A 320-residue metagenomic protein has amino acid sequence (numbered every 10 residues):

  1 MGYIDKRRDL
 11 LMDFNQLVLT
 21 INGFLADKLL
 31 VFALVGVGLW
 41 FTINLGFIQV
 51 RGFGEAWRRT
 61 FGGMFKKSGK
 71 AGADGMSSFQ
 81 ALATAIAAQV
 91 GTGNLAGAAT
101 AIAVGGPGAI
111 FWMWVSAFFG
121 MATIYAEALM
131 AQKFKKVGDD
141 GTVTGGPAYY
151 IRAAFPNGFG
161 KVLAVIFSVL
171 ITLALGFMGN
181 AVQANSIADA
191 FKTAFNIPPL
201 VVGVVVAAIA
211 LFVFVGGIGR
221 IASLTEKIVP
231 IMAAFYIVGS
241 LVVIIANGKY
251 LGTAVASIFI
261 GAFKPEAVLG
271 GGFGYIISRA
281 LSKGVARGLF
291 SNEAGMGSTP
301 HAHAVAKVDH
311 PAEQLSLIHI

Functional and structural regions predicted by a protein language model:
M1-L11: Short, Lys/Arg-enriched N-terminal segments with co-localized hydrophobic residues within the first ~10-30 amino acids
L11-T92, A103-A109, G120: N-terminal alpha-helical transmembrane segments of multi-pass membrane transport and channel/translocase proteins
L29-V37, S77-G93, L163-A184, P198 (+3 more regions): Hydrophobic, membrane-embedded alpha-helices of multi-pass small-molecule transporters
L34-W40, L45-W57, F167, A184-F191 (+3 more regions): Membrane-interface loop-to-helix entry segments
F41-T42, S116-G141, R152-N185, D189-V213: Helix-loop-helix module between adjacent transmembrane segments
A56-S68, K136-A154, I258-F263: Juxtamembrane inter-helical linkers in multi-pass membrane proteins
A101-A109, K135-G145, P156-G158, A294 (+1 more regions): Juxtamembrane helix-boundary/capping and inter-helix hinge elements in multi-pass membrane proteins
I318-I320: Conserved small/polar residues in nucleotide/adenosyl-binding loops
